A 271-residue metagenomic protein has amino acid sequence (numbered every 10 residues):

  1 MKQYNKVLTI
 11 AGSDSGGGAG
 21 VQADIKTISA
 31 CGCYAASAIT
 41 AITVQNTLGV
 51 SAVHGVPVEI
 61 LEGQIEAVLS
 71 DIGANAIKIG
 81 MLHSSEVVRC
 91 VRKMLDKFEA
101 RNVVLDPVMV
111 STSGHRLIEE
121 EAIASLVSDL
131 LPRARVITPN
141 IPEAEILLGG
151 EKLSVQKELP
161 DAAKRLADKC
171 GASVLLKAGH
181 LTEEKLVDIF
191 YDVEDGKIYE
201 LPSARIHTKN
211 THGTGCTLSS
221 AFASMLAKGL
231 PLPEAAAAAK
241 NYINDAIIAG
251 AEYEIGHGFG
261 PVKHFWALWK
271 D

Functional and structural regions predicted by a protein language model:
K2-T9, S29-T112, L268: Conserved N-terminal subdomain of the carbohydrate kinase-like
Y4, G55, E234-D271: Charged C-terminal helix
K6-A30: N-terminal phosphate-binding or glycine-rich loops at protein starts, especially the Walker A/P-loop of NTPases
I10-G16, K197-H212: Short pre-catalytic strand/loop immediately N-terminal to key active-site residues, enriched for Gly-Thr
C31-A36, K197-I198, M225-A239: Phosphate-handling active-site elements
E120-I198: Conserved phosphate/ATP/ADP-binding segment of small-molecule kinases
E145-I146, T208-L232: Short, small-residue alpha-helix embedded
